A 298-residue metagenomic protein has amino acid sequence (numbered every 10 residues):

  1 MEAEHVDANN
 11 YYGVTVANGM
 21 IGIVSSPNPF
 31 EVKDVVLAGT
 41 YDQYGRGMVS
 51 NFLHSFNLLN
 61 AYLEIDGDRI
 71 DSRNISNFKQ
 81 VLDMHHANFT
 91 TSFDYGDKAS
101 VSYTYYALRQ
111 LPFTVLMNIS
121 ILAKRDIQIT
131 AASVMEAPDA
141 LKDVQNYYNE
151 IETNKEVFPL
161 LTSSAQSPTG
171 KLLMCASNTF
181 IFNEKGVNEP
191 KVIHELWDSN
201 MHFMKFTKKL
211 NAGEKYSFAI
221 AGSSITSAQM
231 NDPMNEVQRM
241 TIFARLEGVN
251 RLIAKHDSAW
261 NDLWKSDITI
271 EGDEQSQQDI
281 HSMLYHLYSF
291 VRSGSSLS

Functional and structural regions predicted by a protein language model:
M1-V16, M20-S298: Acidic/polar, glycine-enriched structural segments that form the non-catalytic walls/loops of the carbohydrate-binding
